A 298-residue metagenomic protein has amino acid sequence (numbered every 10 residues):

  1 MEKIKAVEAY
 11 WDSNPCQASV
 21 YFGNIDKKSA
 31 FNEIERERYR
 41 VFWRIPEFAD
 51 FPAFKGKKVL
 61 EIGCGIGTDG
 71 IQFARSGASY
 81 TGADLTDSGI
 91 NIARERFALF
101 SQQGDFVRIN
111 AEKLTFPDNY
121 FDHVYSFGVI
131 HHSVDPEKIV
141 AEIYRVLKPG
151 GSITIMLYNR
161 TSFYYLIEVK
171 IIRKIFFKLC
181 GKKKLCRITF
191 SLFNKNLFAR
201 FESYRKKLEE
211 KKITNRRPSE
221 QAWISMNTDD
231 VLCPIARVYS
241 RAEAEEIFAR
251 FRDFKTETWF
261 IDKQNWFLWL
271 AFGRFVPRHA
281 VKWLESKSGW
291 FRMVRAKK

Functional and structural regions predicted by a protein language model:
M1-N32: N-terminal, positively charged/glycine-rich alpha-helical extensions of SAM-dependent methyltransferases
K28-K57: Conserved alpha-helix/loop element of class I SAM-dependent methyltransferases that forms part of the SAM/SAH-binding
K57-K113: Class I SAM-dependent methyltransferase SAM/SAH-binding core
E112-H123: A short acidic, Gly/Pro-enriched loop at the edge of an enzyme's catalytic core that lines a small-molecule cofactor
H123-D135: A short SAM/SAH-binding and catalytic strip from SAM-dependent methyltransferases
E137-P149: A short glycine-rich, Lys/Arg-flanked "PGG" loop and its adjoining helix->strand segment in the class I
S152-I213: Conserved class I S-adenosyl-L-methionine
P234-R252: Short alpha-helix
